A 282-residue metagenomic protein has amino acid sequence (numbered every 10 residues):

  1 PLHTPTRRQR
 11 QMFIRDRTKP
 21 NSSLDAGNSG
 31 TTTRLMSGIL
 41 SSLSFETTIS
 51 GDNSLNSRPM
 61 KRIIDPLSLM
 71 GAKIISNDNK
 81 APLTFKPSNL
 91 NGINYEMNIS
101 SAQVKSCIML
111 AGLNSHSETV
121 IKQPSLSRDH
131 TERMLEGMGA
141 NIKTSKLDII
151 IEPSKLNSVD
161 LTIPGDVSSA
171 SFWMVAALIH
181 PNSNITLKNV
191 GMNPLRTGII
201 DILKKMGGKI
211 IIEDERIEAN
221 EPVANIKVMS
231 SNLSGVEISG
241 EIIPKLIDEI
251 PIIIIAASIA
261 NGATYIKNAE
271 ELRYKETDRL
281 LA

Functional and structural regions predicted by a protein language model:
P1-I14: Single conserved hydrophobic/aromatic residue that forms the stacking wall/gate of nucleotide- or nucleobase-binding
Q11, R15-D25, A72-N98, N114 (+3 more regions): Self-splicing inteins and homing endonuclease
S22-D25, D52-L55, N94-M97, E118-Q123 (+4 more regions): Short, recurring structural edge motifs at helix starts
L24-S42, A170, L178: Conserved phosphate/oxyanion-binding catalytic-loop motifs
T31-E96: Hydrophobic alpha-helical hairpins/lids featuring a short glycine-rich hinge
N91-P124, R128-G137, K155-S183, K188 (+1 more regions): Phosphate/diphosphate-binding glycine-rich loops and adjacent basic-rich segments that engage nucleotide
P164, S168-A282: A glycine- and small/hydrophobic-rich beta-loop-beta segment that serves as a flexible "lid/hinge" or phosphate-binding
